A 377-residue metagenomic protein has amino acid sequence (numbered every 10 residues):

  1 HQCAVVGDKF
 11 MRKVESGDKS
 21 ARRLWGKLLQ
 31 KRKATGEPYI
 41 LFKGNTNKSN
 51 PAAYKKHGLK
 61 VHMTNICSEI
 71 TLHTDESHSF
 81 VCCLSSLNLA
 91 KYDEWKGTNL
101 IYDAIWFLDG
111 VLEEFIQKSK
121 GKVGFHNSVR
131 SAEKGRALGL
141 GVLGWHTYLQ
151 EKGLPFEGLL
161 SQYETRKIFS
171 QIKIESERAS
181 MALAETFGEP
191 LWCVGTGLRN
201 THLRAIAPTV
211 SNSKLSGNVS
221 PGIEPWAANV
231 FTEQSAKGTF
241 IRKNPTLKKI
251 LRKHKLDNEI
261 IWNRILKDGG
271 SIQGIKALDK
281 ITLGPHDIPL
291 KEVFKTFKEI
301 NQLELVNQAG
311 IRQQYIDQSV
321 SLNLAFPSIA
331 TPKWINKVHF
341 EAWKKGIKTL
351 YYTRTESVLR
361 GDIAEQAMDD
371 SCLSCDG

Functional and structural regions predicted by a protein language model:
H1-K60, G141-P190, S319: Conserved, charged catalytic cores of large soluble enzymes
Q2-V6, Y39-T46, S119-V129, W192-T196 (+3 more regions): Short coil/turn segments at secondary-structure boundaries
R12, S85-K96, K120-E133, Q150-R166 (+3 more regions): Glycine- and acidic
A34-A132, V142-L149, V219-P245, I250: Function-dense linear segments that define catalytic or interfacial modules in macromolecule-processing proteins
L59, H73-V81, L100, A104 (+7 more regions): Secondary-structure capping and boundary motifs in well-ordered enzyme cores
T64-H73, E114-K118, R204-G377: Catalytic alpha/beta core of large soluble enzyme barrels
D103-V129, E133, K152-T209, W262 (+1 more regions): Internal maturation/activation junctions in enzymes
A137-P155, W334-I347: Hydrophobic/aromatic-rich, well-ordered segments within soluble, folded domains that form packed cores
